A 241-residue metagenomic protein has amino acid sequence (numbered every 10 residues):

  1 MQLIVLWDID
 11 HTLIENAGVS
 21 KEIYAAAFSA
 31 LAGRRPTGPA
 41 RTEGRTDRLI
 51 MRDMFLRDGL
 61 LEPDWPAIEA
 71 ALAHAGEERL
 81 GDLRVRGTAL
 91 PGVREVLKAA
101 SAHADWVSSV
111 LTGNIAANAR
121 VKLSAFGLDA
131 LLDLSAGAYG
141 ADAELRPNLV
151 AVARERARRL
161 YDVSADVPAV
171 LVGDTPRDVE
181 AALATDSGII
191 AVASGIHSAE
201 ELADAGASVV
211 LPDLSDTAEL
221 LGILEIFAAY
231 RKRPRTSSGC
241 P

Functional and structural regions predicted by a protein language model:
M1-E43, R52-R57: Active-site neighborhood of HAD-like aspartate-dependent phosphohydrolases
M1-W7, D58, G222, F227-P241: Non-catalytic pre-domain segments flanking phosphatase-related domains
P39, E43, P66, A70 (+1 more regions): A short, structured active-site edge motif that brings together acidic residues
F55-K98, H103-A104: Metal-dependent phosphoesterase signature
V93-F126, A136-E144: Substrate-recognition element of Asp-dependent hydrolases with the DxDx(T/V) motif
A138, V209-S215: Short acidic-hydrophobic, aromatic-tinged amphipathic segments that line or gate anion-handling sites
R146-V179: Conserved Lys-Pro-Asp/Glu-containing loop-to-beta segment of HAD-superfamily phosphomonoesterases, centered on
L171-V209: Acidic, Mg2+-coordinating phosphoryl-transfer loop and its flanking beta/alpha structural elements, shared across
